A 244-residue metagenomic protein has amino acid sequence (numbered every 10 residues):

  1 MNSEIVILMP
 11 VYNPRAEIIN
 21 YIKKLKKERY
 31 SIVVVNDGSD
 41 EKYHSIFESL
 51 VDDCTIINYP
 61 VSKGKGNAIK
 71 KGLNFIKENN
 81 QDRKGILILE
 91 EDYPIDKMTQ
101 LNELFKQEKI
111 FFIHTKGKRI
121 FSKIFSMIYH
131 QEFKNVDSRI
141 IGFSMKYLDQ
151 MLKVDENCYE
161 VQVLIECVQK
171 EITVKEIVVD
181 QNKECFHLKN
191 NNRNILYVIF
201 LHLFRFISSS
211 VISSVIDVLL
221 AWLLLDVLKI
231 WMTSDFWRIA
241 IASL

Functional and structural regions predicted by a protein language model:
E4-V6, S31, Q162: Cell-envelope/extracellular polymer assembly enzymes that use nucleotide-activated donors
N13-K27: Short, well-formed alpha-helical segments that are part of the catalytic scaffolds of diverse glycosyltransferases
Y30-S39, I57-Y59: Short beta-strand/loop segment that forms part of the nucleotide-sugar
N36-S45, Y93-P94: A conserved acidic beta->alpha catalytic loop
F47-N79: Conserved donor nucleotide-binding strand/loop of the catalytic core
A68-I69, K116-F204, V215: Conserved catalytic loops of nucleotide-sugar-dependent glycosyltransferases that act on lipid-linked
N80-P94: Short beta-strand-to-loop acidic/aromatic patch adjacent to the donor-nucleotide binding site
T99-K116: Conserved donor NDP-sugar-binding/catalytic core segment of glycosyltransferases
